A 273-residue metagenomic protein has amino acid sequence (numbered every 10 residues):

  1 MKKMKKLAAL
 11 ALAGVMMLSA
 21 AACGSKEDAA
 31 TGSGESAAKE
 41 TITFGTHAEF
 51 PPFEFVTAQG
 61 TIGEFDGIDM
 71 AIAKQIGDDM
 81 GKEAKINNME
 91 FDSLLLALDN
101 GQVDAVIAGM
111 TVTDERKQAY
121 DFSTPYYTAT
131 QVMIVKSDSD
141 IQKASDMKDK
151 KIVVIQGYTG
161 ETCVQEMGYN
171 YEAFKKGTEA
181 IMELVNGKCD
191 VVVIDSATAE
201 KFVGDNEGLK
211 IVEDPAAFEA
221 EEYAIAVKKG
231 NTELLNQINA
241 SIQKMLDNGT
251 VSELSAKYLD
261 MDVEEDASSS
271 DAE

Functional and structural regions predicted by a protein language model:
L18-A22: C-terminal motif of bacterial Sec signal peptides marking the signal peptidase cleavage site
G24-K26, M70-D79, Y158, E222-D262: Extended ligand-binding regions for polar small-molecule ligands
S25-A29, T162-K175, K210-P215, A240-E273: Ligand-binding clefts/hinges and TM-proximal coupling segments of bilobed small-molecule sensing domains
G34-G109: Extracytoplasmic small-molecule ligand-binding "clamshell" domains of the periplasmic binding protein/Venus flytrap
A48, T128-V135, E200-Q243, M261-E273: Periplasmic-binding protein-like
I68-M70, I86-L98, S139, Q156-T159 (+2 more regions): Short helix-initiation/N-cap motifs at beta->coil->alpha
K74, E83-D146, I211, A216-A217: Acidic, polar ligand-binding/catalytic clefts
Q75-D79, N87-N88, D92-D104, A119 (+5 more regions): Short helices/loops that flank or line small-molecule/ion binding pockets
